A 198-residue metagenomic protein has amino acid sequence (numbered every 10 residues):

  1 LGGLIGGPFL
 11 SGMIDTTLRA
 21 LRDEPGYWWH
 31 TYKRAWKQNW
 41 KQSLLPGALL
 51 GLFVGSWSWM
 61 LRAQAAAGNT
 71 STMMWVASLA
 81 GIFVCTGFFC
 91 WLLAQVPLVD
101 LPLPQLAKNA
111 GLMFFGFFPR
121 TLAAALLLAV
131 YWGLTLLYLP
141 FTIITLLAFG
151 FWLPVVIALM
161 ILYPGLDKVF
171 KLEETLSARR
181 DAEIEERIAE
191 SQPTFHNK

Functional and structural regions predicted by a protein language model:
L1-K198: Hydrophobic alpha-helical membrane segments
